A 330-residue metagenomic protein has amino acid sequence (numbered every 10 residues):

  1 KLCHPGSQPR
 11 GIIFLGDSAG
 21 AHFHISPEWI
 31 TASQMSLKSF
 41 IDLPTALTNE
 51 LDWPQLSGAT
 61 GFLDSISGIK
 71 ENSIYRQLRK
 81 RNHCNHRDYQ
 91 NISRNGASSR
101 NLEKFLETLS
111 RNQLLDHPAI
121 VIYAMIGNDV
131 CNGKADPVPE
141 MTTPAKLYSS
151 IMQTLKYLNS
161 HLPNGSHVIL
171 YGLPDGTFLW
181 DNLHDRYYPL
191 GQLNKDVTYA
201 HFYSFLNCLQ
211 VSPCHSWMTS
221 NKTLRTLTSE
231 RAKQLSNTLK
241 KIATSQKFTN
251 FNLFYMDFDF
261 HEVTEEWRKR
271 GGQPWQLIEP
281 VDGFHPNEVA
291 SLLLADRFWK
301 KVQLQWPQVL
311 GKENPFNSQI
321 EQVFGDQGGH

Functional and structural regions predicted by a protein language model:
K1-G68, Y75-H83, H117, Q305-H330: N-terminal secretory targeting modules
Q8-G11, N85-D88, N164-S166: Core residues of folded domains in eukaryotic genome-function proteins
I12, Y89-N91, L253-D257: Conserved beta-strand scaffold positions in the cores of enzyme catalytic domains, especially in NTP/NDP-utilizing
L15-G16, I92, Y171: Short hydrophobic segments within beta-strands
A21, S98, T177: Flexible, glycine-rich phosphate/dinucleotide-binding loops and adjacent beta-alpha linkers at cofactor/substrate
Q34-K156: Conserved SGNH/GDSL esterase-like catalytic core that processes O-acyl groups on lipids and polysaccharides
E103-P315, Q319-G325: Alpha-helical cap/lid subdomain in secreted, periplasmic, or secretory-pathway luminal O-acyl-processing enzymes
